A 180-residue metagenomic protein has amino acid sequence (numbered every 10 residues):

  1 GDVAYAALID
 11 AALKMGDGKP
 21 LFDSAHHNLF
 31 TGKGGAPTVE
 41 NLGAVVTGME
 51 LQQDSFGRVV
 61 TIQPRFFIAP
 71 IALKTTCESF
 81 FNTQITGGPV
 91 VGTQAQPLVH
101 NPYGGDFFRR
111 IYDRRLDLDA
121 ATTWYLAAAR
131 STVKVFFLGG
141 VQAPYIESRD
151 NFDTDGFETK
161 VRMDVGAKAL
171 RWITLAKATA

Functional and structural regions predicted by a protein language model:
G1-D17, F67, T159-V161: Long, contiguous amphipathic alpha-helices that act as assembly "spine/axial" helices in icosahedral shell and virion
V3, A7, P37-A44: Acidic/polar, low-complexity extended loops/arms that serve as protein-protein interfaces in large oligomeric shells
M15-T31: Conserved binding/catalytic microenvironments
K19-P20, V60, D150, I173: Flexible, active-site-adjacent loop/turn segments at secondary-structure boundaries
H27-A36, A44-L51, R65, A72-A180: Sequence/fold signature of self-assembling virion shell proteins
S55, V59-P64: Short gly/pro-enriched beta-turn/loop segments at secondary-structure junctions
